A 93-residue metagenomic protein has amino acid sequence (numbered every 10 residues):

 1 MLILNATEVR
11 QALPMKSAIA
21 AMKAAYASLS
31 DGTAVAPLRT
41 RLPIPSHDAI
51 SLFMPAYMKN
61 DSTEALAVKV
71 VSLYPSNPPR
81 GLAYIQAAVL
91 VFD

Functional and structural regions predicted by a protein language model:
M1-D93: N-terminal ligand-binding/catalytic initiation module
